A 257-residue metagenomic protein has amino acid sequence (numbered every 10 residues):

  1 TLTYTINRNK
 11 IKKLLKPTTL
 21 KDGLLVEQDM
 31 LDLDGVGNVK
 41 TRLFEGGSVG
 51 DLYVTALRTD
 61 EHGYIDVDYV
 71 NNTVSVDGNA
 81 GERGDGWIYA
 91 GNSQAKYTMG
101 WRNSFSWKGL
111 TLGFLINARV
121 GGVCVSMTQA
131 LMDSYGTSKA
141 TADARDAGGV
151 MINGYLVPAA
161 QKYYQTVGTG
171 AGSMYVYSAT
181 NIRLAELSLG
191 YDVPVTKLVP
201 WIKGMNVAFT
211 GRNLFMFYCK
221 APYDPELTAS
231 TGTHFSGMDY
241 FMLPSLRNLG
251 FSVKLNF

Functional and structural regions predicted by a protein language model:
T1-L43, K96-S134, L187-V193, G204-V207 (+1 more regions): Transmembrane beta-barrel strand/turn architecture of Gram-negative outer membrane proteins
T1-S93, R212, C219-P222: Conserved small-residue
L25-L52, A147, Y155-V157, V167-T169 (+1 more regions): C-terminal beta-signal and terminal closure region of outer-membrane beta-barrel proteins
R42, I88-N92, Y175-S178, M238-M242: Outer-membrane beta-barrel domain signature
A80-Y89, V167-Y175, T233-G237: Extracytoplasmic loops and strand-loop junctions of Gram-negative outer membrane beta-barrel proteins
I88-Y89, M99-R102, V195-K197, M238-Y240: Generic recognition of flexible, low-complexity loop/linker segments
A95-M99, T180-A185, S245-L249: Residues that define the transmembrane beta-barrel architecture of outer-membrane proteins
R119-R212: Extracytoplasmic gating/loop element in the C-terminal half of outer-membrane beta-barrel translocons and assembly
